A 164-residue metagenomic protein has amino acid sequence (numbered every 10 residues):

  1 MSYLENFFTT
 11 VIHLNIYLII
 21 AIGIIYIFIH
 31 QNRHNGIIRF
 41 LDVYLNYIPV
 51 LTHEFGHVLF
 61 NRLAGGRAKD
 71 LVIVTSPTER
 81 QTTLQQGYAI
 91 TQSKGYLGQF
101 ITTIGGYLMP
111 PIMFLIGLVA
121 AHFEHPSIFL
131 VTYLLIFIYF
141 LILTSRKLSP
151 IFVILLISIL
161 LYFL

Functional and structural regions predicted by a protein language model:
S2-Q31, T82-L164: Metalloprotease/metallohydrolase-associated module, dominated by Zn2+-dependent proteases
N32-Q99: Small-residue-rich helix-interface/hinge motifs
